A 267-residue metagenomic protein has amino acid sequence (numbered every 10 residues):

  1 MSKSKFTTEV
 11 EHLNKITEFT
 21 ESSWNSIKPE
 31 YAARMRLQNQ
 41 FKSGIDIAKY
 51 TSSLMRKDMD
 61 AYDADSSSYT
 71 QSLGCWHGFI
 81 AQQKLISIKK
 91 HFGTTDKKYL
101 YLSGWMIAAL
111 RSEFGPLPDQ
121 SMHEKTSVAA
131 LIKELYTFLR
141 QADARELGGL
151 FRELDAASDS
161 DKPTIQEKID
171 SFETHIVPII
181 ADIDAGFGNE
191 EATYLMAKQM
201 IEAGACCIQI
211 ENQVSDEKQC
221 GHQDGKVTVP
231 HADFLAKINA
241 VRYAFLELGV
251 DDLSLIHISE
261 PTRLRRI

Functional and structural regions predicted by a protein language model:
S2-D159, I165-H175: N-terminal capping/small domains of soluble enzymes
H12, T20, W24-K28, A32-A33 (+4 more regions): Conserved catalytic or regulatory cores that recognize and/or transform ribose-phosphate-containing ligands
S72-W76, S103, I180-D184, Q209-E211 (+1 more regions): A cross-family glycoside hydrolase active-site/sugar-binding cleft signature
G74-I80, M106, A185-F187, V214-D216 (+1 more regions): Active-site-proximal loop/turn and secondary-structure-junction residues that shape catalytic pockets, frequently
A81-T95, T193-E202, K237-G249: Short amphipathic alpha-helices and their capping/turn segments at secondary-structure boundaries
P116-L235, E247: Active-site beta->alpha loop and helix N-cap motifs at the rims of alpha/beta catalytic domains
P230-I238, D252-L255: Metal-dependent phosphodiesterase/phospholipase catalytic core, i.e., the His/Asp/Glu-rich active-site region
I256-I267: Single conserved hydrophobic/aromatic residue that forms the stacking wall/gate of nucleotide- or nucleobase-binding
